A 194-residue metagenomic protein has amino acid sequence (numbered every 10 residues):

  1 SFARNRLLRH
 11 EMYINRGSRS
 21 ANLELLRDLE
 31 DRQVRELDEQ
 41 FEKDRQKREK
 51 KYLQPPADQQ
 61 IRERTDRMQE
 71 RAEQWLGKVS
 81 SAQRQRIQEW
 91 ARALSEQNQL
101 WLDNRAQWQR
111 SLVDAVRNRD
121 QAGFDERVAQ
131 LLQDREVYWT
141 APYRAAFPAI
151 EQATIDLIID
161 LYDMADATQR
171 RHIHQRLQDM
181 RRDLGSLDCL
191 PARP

Functional and structural regions predicted by a protein language model:
S1-H10, E24, K50-L53, A57-Q59 (+5 more regions): Short, contiguous, well-ordered secondary-structure segments
S1-Q40, R176-M180, D188-P194: N-terminal Sec/ER secretory leader and immediately downstream segment of secreted/extracellular precursors
F2, G17, R67, Q107 (+1 more regions): Alpha-helix N-cap/N′ positions at the starts of helices
R6, H10, I14, I61-R64 (+4 more regions): Amphipathic alpha-helix face/heptad-repeat signature
R9-R19, R27-D31, L76-Q85, Y143-D156 (+1 more regions): Short, low-complexity cationic-aromatic patches
S20-T140: Extended amphipathic alpha-helical interaction segments
R105-P194: A cross-kingdom marker for long, charged
